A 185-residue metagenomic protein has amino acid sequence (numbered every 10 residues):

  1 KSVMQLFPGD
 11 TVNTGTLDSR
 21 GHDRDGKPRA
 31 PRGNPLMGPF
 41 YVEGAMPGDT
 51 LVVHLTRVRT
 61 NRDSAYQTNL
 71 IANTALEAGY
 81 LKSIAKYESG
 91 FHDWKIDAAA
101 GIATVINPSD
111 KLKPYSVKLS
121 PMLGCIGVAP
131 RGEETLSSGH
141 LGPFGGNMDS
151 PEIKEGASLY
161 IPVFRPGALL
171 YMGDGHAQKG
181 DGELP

Functional and structural regions predicted by a protein language model:
K1, R29-L36, L136-F144: Short, structured beta-strand/loop micro-motifs enriched in basic residues and often containing a Trp
K1-R29: N-terminal, Lys/Arg-enriched amphipathic/low-complexity engagement segments that precede the first folded domain
S2, G38-Y41, D149: Short, conserved secondary-structure segments in the cores of folded domains
L6, V42-A45, I153: Short, well-ordered loop/turn sites that connect or cap secondary structure elements
T14, T50-V53, I161: A generic structural signal for residues embedded in beta-strands
S19-P31, V58-N69, G167-A177: Short, Lys/Arg- and Gly-enriched loop/turn segments at beta-strand edges
V58-E155, Y160: Intrinsically disordered, low-complexity linker/loop segments enriched in Gly/Pro and charged/polar residues
